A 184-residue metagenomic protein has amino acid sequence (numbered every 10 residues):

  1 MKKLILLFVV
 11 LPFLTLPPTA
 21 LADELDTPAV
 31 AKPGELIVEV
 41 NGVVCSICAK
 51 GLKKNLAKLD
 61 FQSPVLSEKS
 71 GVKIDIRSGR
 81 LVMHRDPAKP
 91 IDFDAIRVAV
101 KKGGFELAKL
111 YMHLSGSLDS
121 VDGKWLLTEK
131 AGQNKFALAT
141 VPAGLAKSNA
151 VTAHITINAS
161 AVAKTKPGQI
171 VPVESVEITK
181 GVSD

Functional and structural regions predicted by a protein language model:
M1-L4: Positively charged n-region of N-terminal signal peptides that target proteins for export
L7-P17: Bacterial N-terminal signal peptides
A20-A22: Boundary at the C-terminal end of the N-terminal hydrophobic targeting segment
V38-P64: Short, thiol/selenol-centered motifs that function as redox-active sites or metal-ligating centers
L52-N55, D94-G104: Short amphipathic alpha-helices in soluble, non-transmembrane regions that often serve as interface/regulatory elements
K109-G123: Structural detector for short beta-strands of small beta-barrel domains
L118, S148-S175: Flexible glycine-rich surface loops and low-complexity tracts that mediate binding to linear polymers
G132-K147: Beta-strand/loop nucleic-acid-binding surfaces
